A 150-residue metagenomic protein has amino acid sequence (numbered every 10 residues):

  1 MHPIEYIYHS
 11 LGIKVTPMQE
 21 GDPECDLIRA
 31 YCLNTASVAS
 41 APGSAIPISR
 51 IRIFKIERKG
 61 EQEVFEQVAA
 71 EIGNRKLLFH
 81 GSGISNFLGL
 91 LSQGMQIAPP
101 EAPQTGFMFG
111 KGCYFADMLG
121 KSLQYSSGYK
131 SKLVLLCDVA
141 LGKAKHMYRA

Functional and structural regions predicted by a protein language model:
M1-N86: Intrinsically disordered, low-complexity terminal and linker regions
C32-T35, G94, Y129: Alpha-helix boundary/capping residues
R50-I53, N74-L78, F87, G94 (+2 more regions): Beta-strand-rich binding-surface signature of beta-sandwich/beta-barrel folds used to engage anionic ligands
K55-G60, A69-A70, S92-M95, C113-D117: A short linear-motif detector with a strong N-terminal bias
H80, L91, L123-S126: Amphipathic alpha-helical interaction motifs in eukaryotic regulatory proteins
S82, L88-E101: Surface-exposed beta-strand/loop segments enriched in Pro/Gly
N86-F87, A144: Short, acidic Gly/Pro/Ser/Thr-rich loop/turn segments
Q96-A150: ADP-ribosyltransferase catalytic core
